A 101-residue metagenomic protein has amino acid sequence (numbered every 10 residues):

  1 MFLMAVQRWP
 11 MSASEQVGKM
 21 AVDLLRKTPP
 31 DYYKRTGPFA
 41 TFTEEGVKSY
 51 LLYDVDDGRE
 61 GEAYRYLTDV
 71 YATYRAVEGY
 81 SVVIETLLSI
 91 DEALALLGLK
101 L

Functional and structural regions predicted by a protein language model:
M1-Y66, T86-L101: Short S/T/G/P-rich N-terminal loop/turn motif that feeds into the first structured element of a domain
A72-L88: Conserved short beta-strand edge segments in small beta-sheet-based binding/regulatory domains
